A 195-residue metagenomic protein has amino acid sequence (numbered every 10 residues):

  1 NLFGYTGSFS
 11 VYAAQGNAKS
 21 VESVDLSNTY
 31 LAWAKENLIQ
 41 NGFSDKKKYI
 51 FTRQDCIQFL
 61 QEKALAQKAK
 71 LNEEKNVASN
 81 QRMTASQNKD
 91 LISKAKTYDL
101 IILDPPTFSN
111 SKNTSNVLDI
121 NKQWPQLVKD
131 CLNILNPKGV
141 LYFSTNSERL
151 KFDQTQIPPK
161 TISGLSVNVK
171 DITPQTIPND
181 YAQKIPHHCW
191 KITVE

Functional and structural regions predicted by a protein language model:
N1-Y5: Conserved class I S-adenosyl-L-methionine
T6-A18: Conserved SAM-binding loop of SAM-dependent methyltransferases across substrates and taxa, primarily the Class I
K19, F43-Y49, L165-N168: A short helix-to-beta-strand connector/capping loop
S20-D25: Conserved SAM-binding motif I beta-strand of class I
N28-Y30, T84, Y98-D130: Mobile active-site "lid"/loop adjacent to the S-adenosyl-L-methionine
T29-L100: S-adenosyl-L-methionine
Q126, V140-E195: C-terminal catalytic and target-recognition region of SAM-dependent MTase-like enzymes, primarily methyltransferases
L135-N136: Helix-to-beta-strand junctions that scaffold the AdoMet/dcAdoMet cofactor pocket in Class I SAM-dependent enzymes
